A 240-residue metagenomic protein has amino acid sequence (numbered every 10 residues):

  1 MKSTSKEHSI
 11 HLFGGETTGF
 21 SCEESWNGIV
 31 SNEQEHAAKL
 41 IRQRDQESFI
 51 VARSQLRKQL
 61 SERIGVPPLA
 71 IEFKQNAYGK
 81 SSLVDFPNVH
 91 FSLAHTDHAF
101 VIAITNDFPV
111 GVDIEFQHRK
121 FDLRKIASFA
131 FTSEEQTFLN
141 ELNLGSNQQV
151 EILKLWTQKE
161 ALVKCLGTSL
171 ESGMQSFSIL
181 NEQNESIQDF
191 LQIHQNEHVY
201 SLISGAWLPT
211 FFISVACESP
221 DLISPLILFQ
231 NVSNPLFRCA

Functional and structural regions predicted by a protein language model:
M1-A240: Core catalytic alpha/beta fold that binds nucleotide/phospho-ligands
